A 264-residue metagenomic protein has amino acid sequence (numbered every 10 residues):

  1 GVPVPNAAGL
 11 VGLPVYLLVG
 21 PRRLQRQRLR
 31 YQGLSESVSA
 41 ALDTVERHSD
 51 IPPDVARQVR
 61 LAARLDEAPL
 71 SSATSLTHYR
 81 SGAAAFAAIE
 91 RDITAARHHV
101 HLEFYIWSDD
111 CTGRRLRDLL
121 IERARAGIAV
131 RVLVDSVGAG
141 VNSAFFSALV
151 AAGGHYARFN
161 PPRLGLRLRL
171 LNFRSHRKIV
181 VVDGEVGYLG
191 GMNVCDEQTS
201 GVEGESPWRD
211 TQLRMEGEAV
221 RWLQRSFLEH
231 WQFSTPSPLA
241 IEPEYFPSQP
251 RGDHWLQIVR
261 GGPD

Functional and structural regions predicted by a protein language model:
G1-Q32, E36-D50: Transmembrane alpha-helices and immediately adjacent membrane-cytoplasm interface residues in multi-pass integral
L34-E36, A40-D264: Charged, low-complexity intrinsically disordered terminal segments
